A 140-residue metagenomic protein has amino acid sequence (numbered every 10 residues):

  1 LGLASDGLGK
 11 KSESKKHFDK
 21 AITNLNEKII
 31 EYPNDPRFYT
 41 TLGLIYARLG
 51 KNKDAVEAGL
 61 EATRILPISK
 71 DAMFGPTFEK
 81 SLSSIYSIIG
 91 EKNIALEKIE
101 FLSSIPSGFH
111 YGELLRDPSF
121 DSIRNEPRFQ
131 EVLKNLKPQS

Functional and structural regions predicted by a protein language model:
L1-S140: Alpha-helical protein-protein interaction modules
